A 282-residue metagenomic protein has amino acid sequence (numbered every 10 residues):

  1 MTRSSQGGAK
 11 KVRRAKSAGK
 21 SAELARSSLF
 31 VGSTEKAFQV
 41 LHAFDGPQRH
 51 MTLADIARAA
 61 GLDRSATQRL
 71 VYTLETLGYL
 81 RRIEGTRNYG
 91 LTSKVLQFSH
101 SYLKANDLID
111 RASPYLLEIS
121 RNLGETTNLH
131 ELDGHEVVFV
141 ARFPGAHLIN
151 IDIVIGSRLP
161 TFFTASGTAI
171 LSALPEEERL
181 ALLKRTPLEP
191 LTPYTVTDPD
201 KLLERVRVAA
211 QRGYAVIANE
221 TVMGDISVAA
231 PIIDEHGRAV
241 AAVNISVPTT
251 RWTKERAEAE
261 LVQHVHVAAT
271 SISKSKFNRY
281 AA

Functional and structural regions predicted by a protein language model:
T2-D110, L117, T270-N278: N-terminal helix-turn-helix
T2-K16, K20, L148-T221: Short, solvent-exposed recognition segments
G78, F139-A141, A241: A structural microfeature
G85-T86, G90-T186: Amphipathic alpha-helical effector-binding/dimerization core of metabolite-sensing transcriptional regulators
M223-G224, A241-A282: Juxtadomain coupling helices with adjacent low-complexity linkers
I232-E235: Sensor-regulatory modules in signal-transduction proteins
